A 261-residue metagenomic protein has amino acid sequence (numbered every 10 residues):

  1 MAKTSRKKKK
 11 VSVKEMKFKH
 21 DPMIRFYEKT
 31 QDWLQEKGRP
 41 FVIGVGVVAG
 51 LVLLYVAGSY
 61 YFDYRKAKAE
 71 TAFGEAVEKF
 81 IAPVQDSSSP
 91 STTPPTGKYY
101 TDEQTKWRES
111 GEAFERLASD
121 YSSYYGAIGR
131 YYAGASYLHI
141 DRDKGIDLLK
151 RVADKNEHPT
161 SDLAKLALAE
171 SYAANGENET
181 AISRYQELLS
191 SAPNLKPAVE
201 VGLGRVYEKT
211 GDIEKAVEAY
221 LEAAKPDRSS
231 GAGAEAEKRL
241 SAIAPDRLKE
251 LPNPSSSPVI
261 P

Functional and structural regions predicted by a protein language model:
A2-G44: N-terminal positive-inside, membrane-proximal cytosolic segments immediately preceding the first
D32, D212-P261: Terminal, low-structured helical/coil segments at or just beyond the last alpha-helical repeat
V77, R130, A135, E170 (+2 more regions): Residue-level recognition of tetratricopeptide repeat
Q85, W107, R142-D143, N178 (+1 more regions): TPR-repeat structural position
Q104, H139-I140, N175, T210: Structural motif corresponding to the intra-repeat A-B loop/turn of tetratricopeptide repeats
L117-G126, A153-L163, L189-P197, A223-K238 (+2 more regions): Short solvent-exposed coil/turn linkers within tandem alpha-helical repeat scaffolds
